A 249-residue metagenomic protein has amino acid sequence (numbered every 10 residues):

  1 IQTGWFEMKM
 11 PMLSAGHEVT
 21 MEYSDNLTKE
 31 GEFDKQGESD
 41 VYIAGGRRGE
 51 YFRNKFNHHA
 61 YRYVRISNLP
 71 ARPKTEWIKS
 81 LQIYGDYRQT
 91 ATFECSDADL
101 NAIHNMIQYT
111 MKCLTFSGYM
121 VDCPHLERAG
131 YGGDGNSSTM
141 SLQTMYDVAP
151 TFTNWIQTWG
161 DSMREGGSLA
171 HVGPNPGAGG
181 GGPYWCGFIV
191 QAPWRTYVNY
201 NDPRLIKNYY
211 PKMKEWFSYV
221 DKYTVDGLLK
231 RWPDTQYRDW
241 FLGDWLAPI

Functional and structural regions predicted by a protein language model:
I1-P124, G133-D134, P150-T153, L169-P174 (+5 more regions): Extracellular/oxidizing-compartment recognition motifs
N54, F93-D97, R128, L142-Y146 (+2 more regions): Hydrophobic alpha-helical scaffolding
L69, S137-V148, I189-L205, I249: Well-ordered alpha-helical scaffold segments within catalytic/enzyme domains
N101-H104, Q108, A149-G160, V190 (+2 more regions): Hydrophobic core segments within long, regular secondary-structure runs in both alpha- and beta-rich folds
K112-F116, R164, V198-N201, S218-V225: Sec-exported extracytoplasmic/periplasmic mature domains
L126-D134, D147, G180-F188, N208 (+1 more regions): Aromatic- and histidine-enriched alpha-helix N-cap/loop-to-helix transition segments that scaffold the rims
N136-G167: N-terminal hydrophobic signal/anchor transmembrane helix of membrane proteins
E165, V172-W185, V225, D244-P248: Carbohydrate-active catalytic/glycan-binding domains of CAZyme proteins, especially the secreted or lumenal ectodomains
